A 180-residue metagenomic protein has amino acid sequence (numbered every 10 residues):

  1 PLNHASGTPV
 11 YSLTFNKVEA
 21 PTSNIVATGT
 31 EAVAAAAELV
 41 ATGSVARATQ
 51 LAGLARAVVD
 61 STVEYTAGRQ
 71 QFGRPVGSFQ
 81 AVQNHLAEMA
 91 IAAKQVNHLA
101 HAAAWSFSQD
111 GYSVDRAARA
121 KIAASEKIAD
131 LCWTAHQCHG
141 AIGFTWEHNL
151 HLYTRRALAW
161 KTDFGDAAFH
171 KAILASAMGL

Functional and structural regions predicted by a protein language model:
P1-R56, D60, E64: FAD-binding core of flavoproteins
E38-L180: Alpha-helical interface subdomain recognition
